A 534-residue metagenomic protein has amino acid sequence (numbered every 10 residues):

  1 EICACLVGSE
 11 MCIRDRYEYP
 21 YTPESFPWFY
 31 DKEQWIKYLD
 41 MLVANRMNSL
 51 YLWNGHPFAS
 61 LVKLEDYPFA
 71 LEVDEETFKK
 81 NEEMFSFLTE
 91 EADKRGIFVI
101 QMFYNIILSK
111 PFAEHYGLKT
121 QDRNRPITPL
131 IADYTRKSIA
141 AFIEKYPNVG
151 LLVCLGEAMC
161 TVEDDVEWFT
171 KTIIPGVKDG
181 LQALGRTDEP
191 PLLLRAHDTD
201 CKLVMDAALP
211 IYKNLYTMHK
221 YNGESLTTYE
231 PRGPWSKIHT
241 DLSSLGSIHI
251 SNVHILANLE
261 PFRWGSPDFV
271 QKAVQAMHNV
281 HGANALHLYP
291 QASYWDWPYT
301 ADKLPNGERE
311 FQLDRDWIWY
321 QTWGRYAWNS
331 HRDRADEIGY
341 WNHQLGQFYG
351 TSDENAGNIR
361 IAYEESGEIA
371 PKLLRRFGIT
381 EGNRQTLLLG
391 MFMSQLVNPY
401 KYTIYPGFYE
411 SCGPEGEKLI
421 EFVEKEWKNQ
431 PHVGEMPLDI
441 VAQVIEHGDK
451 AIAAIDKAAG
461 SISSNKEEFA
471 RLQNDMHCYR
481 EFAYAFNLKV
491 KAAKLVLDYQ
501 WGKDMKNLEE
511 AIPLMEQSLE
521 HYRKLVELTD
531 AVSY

Functional and structural regions predicted by a protein language model:
I2-G8: Single conserved hydrophobic/aromatic residue that forms the stacking wall/gate of nucleotide- or nucleobase-binding
S9-S49, H56, I248-S251, A257: An acidic-aromatic substrate-binding cleft motif
D15-P23, V43-K79, K110-P111, G117: Aromatic-lined carbohydrate-binding/catalytic grooves of carbohydrate-active enzymes
E18, N148-C154, K491-A493: Glycine-rich, often proline-containing surface loops adjacent to acidic residues and nearby aromatics that form
W28, N48, E72, K79-E82 (+5 more regions): Catalytic-core regions of glycoside hydrolase
S49-W53, V99-F103, G150-L152: Short beta-strand segments at enzyme active-site cores
P57-N105, G176: Aromatic-lined substrate-binding rim segments of carbohydrate-active enzymes
P290, A301, R309-Y534: C-terminal non-catalytic alpha-helical accessory regions
